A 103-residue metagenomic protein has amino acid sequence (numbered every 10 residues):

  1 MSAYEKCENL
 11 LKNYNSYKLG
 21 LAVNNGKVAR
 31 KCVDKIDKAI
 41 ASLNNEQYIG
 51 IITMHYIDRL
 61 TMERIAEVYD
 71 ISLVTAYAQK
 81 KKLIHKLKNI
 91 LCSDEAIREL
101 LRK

Functional and structural regions predicted by a protein language model:
M1-S42, R64, K88-K103: N-terminal interaction/assembly modules
C32-I36, Q47-Y48, Q79: Amphipathic alpha-helical interface surfaces
S42-L43, D70: Short, conserved sequence motifs enriched in acidic/basic residues, glycine, and aromatics that mark functional "hot
L43-L60: Short amphipathic alpha helix immediately N-terminal
Q47-I51, L73, E95: Secondary-structure boundary/capping signal
D58-V74: Helix-turn-helix DNA-binding module
D70-C92: DNA-recognition helix of helix-turn-helix
